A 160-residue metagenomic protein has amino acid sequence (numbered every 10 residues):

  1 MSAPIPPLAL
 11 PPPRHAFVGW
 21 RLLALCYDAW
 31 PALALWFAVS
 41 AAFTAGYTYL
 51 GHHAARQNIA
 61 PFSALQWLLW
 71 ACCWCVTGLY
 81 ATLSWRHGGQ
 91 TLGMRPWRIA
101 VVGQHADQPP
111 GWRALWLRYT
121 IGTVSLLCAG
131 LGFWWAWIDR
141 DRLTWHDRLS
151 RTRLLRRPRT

Functional and structural regions predicted by a protein language model:
M1-L127, L149, L155-T160: Short, small/hydrophobic-residue-rich motifs at membrane-helix boundaries and re-entrant hairpins of integral membrane
F133-T160: Cysteine/selenocysteine-centered motifs that mediate thiol-based redox chemistry or coordinate metal-sulfur cofactors
